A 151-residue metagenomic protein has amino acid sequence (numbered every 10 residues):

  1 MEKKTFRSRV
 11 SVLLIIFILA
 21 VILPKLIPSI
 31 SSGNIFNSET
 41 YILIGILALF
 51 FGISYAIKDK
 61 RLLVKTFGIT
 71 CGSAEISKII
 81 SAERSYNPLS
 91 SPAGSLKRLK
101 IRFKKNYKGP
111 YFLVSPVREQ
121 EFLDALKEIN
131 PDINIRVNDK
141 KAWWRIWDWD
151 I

Functional and structural regions predicted by a protein language model:
M1-I30, R98-F103, K108, A142-W143 (+1 more regions): N-terminal membrane-targeting/pre-transmembrane regions
M1-T5, I35, C71: Local beta-strand/beta-hairpin segments that build beta-sheet-rich folds
E2-R7, K25, T40-I53, L123: Short N-terminal helix-initiation segments at or just after the protein's N-terminus
I30-I42: Hydrophobic alpha-helical transmembrane segments
L43-S81: Conserved beta-hairpin
K65-E128, N138-I151: Non-transmembrane, membrane-adjacent beta-strand/coil modules in membrane-associated proteins and peripheral
